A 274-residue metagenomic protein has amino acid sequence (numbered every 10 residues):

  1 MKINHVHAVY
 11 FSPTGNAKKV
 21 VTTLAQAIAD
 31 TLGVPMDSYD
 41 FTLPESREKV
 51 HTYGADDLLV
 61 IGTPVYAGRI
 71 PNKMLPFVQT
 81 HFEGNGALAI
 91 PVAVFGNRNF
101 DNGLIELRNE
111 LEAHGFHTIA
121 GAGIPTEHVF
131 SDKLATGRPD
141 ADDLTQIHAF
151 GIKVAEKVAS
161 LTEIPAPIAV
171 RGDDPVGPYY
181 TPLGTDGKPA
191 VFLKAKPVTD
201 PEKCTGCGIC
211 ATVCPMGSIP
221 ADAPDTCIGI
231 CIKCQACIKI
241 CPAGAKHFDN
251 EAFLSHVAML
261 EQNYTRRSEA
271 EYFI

Functional and structural regions predicted by a protein language model:
M1-A8, T14-V20, L24-T42, K49-P189 (+1 more regions): FMN-binding flavodoxin-like domain, especially the glycine-rich phosphate-binding loop
P64, K194-K196, P224-T226, I232 (+1 more regions): Generic detector of bulky aromatic hydrophobic side chains
G172-G206, A211-T212: A mid-sequence, solvent-exposed acidic-amphipathic segment
T199-D200, T205-I232, A236-L254: Iron-sulfur cluster-binding cysteine motifs and their immediate structural context in ferredoxin-like electron-transfer
